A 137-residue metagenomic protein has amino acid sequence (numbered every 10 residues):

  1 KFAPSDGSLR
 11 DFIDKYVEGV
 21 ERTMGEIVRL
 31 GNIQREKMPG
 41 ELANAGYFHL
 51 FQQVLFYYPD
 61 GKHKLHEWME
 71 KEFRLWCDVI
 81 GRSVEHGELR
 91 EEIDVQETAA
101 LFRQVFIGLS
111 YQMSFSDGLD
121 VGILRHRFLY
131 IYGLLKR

Functional and structural regions predicted by a protein language model:
K1-E21, G25: An amphipathic alpha-helix adjacent to DNA-recognition modules
A3-G7, F56-D60, R74, S114-G118: Residues in soluble alpha-helical coiled-coils and helical-bundle/repeat scaffolds
D14-G19, G40-H49, D60-H86, E97-A100: Amphipathic alpha-helical packing segments from all-alpha helical-bundle domains
E18-Q34, R74, D78-H86, A100-Y111 (+1 more regions): C-terminal peripheral helix-coil segments that are non-catalytic and often amphipathic
E21, Q34-E41, F48-P59, Y130-L135: Helix-loop "lid/cap" segments that line or gate small-molecule binding pockets
